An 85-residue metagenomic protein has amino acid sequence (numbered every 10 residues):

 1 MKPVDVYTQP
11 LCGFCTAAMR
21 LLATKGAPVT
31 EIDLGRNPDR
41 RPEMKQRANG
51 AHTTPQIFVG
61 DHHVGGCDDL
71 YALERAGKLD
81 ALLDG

Functional and structural regions predicted by a protein language model:
M1-T30: Local sequence-structure signature of Cys/Sec-based thiol-disulfide redox active-site neighborhoods
P10, I32, K45, C67: Conserved short-loop catalytic and cofactor-binding motifs
R20-L22, K45, Y71-L73: Short, glycine/charged-enriched secondary-structure capping and boundary segments
T30-I32, H62: Structural signal for short hydrophobic segments within the conserved structured cores of catalytic domains across
L34-H52, K78, L82-G85: Thioredoxin-like thiol-disulfide oxidoreductase module
N49-F58, D68: Structural micro-motif
V59-G85: Non-catalytic, surface beta->alpha helical segment in thiol-disulfide oxidoreductase systems
